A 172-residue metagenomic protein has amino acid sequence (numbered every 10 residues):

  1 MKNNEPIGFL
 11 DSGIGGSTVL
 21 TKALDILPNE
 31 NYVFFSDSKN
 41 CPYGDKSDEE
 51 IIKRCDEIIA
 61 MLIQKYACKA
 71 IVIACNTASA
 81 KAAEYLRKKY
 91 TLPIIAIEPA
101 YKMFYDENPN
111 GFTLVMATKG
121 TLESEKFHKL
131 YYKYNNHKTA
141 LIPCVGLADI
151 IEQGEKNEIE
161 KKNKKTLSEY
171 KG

Functional and structural regions predicted by a protein language model:
M1-G172: Non-catalytic structural scaffold of enzyme domains
